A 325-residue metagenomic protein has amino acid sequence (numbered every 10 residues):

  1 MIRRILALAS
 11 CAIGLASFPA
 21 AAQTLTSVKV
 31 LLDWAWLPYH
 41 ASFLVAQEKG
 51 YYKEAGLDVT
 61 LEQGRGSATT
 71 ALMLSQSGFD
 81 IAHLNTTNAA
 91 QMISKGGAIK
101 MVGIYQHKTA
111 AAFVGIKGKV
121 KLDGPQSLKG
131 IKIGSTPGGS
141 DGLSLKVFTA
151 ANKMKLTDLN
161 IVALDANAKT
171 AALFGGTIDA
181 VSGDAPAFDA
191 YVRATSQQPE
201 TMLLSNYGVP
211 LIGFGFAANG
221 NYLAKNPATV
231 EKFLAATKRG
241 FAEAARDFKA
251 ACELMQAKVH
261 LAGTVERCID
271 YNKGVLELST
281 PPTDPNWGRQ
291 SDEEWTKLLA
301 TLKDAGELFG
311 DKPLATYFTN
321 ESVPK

Functional and structural regions predicted by a protein language model:
M1-A7: Bacterial N-terminal signal peptides that target proteins for export
A7-S17: Bacterial N-terminal signal peptides
F18-A22: Sec/Tat signal peptide C-region and signal peptidase I cleavage site
Q23-D165, K169-G175, D179-P186, P210: Short, glycine-/small- and polar/acidic-enriched structural segments that line small-molecule recognition paths
A41, H107-F113, P199-E200, I212-F216 (+2 more regions): Small-molecule pocket liners
T87-N88, A168-L261: Pocket-lining segment of extracytoplasmic ligand-binding domains
A224-A305: Secondary-structure end/capping motifs
W295-K325: Conserved C-terminal helix/tail region of periplasmic/extracytoplasmic solute-binding proteins
